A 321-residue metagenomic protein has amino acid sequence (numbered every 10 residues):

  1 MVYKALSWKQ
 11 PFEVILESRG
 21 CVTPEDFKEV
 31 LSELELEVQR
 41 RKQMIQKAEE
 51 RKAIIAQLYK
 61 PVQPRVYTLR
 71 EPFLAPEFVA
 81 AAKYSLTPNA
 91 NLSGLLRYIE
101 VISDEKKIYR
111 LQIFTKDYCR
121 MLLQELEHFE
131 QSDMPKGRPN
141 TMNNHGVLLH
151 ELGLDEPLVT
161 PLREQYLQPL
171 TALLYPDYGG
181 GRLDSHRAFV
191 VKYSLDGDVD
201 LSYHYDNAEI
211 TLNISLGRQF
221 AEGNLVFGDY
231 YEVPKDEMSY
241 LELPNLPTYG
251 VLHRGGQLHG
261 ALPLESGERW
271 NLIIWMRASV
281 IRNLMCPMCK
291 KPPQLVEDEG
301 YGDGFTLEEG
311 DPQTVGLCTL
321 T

Functional and structural regions predicted by a protein language model:
M1-K106, V296-T321: Fe(II)/2-oxoglutarate
M1-L6, L152-D155, V251: Short intrinsically disordered, low-complexity coil segments enriched in acidic
M1-V2, P11, I15-R19, R41 (+4 more regions): Solvent-exposed amphipathic alpha-helical surface segments
A5-K9, P24-F27, L31, T115-C119 (+8 more regions): Generic preference for well-ordered alpha-helical elements
C21, E105, Q112-D117, G153-P161 (+7 more regions): Intrinsic disorder
Q63, C119, L262, M285-C289 (+2 more regions): Functionally engaged cysteine thiol sites
Q63-L74, F78-G181, T319: Non-heme Fe(II)/2-oxoglutarate
A172-E297, L317-T321: Catalytic core of non-heme Fe(II) oxygenases with the double-stranded beta-helix
